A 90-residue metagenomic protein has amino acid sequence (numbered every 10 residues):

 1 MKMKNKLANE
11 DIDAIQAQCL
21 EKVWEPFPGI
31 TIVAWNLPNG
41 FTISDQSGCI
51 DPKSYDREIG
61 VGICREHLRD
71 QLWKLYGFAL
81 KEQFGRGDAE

Functional and structural regions predicted by a protein language model:
M1-E90: Domain-level marker for long, solvent-exposed, non-transmembrane regions
